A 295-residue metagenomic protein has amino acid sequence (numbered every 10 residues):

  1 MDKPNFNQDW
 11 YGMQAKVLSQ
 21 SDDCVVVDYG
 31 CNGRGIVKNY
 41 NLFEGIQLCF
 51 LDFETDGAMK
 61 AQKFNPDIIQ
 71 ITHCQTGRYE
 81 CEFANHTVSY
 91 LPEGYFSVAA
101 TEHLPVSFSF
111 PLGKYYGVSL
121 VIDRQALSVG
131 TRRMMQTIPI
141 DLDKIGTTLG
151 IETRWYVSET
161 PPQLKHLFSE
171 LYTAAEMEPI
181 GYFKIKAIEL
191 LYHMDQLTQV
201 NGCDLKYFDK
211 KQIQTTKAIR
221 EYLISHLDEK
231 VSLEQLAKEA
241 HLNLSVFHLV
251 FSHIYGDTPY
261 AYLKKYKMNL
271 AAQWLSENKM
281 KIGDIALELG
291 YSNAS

Functional and structural regions predicted by a protein language model:
M1-Q20: Short Lys/Arg-enriched alpha/beta "domain-start" segment
C24-L142: N-terminal regulatory/effector-sensing and dimerization cores that precede helix-turn-helix DNA-binding domains
K60, K210-T215, A240, L263-A272: Short, basic, alpha-helical segments at the C-terminal edge of helix-turn-helix-like DNA-binding modules
D143-E159, T173-Y182, L191-E221, S225 (+2 more regions): Short, Lys/Arg-enriched, Trp-marked, Pro/Gly-tolerant hinge/linker segments that flank
H166-A174: DNA-contacting interfaces and partner/effector-binding or oligomerization modules in DNA-centric proteins
Y192-V200, A218, Y222-S225, K230-Y266 (+1 more regions): Basic/polar phosphate-binding segments, predominantly the helix-turn-helix DNA-binding elements of transcriptional
L227-D228, L275-E277: Short amphipathic helical patch at the helix-1/turn junction of helix-turn-helix
